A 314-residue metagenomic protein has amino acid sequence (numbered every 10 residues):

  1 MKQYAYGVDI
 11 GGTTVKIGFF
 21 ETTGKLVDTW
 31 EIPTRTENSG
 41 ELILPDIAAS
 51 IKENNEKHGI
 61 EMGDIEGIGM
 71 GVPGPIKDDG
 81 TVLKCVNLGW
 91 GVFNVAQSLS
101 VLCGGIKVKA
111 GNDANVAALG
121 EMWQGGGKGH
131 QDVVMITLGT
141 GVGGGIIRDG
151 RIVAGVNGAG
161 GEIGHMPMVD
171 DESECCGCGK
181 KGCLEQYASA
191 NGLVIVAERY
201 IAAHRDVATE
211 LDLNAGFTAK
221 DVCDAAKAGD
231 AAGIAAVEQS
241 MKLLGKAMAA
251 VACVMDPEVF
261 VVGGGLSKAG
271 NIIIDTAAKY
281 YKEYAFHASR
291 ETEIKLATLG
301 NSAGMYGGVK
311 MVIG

Functional and structural regions predicted by a protein language model:
M1-G67, I76-D79, Q97-V108, G120-H130 (+3 more regions): ATP-binding/phosphotransfer module of carbohydrate and carboxylate kinases, centering on a glycine-rich
D9, G69-P73, M135-G141, G145-I147: Short beta-strand segments
I43, W90-F93: Glycine-rich S-adenosyl-L-methionine
T81-G91: A charged helix-plus-loop insertion that forms the helical arch/lid used to bind and gate nucleic-acid substrates
A110-N112: Short loop/edge segments at beta-strand edges and connector loops that shape dinucleotide/nucleotide cofactor-binding
A117-W123, G144-I146, H165-M166: Adenylate-forming
A159-I163: Structural signature of FAD isoalloxazine-binding scaffolds in flavoprotein oxidoreductases
